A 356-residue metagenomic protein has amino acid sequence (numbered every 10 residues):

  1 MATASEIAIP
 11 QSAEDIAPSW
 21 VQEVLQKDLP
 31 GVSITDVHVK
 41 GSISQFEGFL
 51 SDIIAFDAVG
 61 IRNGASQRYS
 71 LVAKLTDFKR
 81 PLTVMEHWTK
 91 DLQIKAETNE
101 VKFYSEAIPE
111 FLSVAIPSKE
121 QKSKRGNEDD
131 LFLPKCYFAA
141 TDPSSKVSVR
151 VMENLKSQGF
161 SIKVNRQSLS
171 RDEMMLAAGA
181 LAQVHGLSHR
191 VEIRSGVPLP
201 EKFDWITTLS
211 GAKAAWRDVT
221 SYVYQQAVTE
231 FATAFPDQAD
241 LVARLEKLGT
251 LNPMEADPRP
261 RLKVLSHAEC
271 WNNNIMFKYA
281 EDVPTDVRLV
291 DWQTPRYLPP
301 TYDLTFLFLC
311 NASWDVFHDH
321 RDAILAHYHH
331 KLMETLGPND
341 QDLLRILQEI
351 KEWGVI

Functional and structural regions predicted by a protein language model:
M1-V147, K278-V283, V287: Conserved NTP-binding catalytic cores of kinases and kinase-like/nucleotidyltransferase enzymes across multiple kinase
L29, V72-T76, S148-F160, D240-E246 (+1 more regions): Active-site-adjacent bridging/hinge elements
E47-N63, V72, L245-P300: Active-site acidic catalytic loop and adjacent metal/ATP-binding pocket of ATP-dependent phosphoryl transfer enzymes
K102, T294-P338: Active-site activation/catalytic loop segments of kinase-like enzymes and analogous catalytic loops in related
S118-D130, E192-T207, N339-Q348: Short, glycine/acidic-rich hinge or "gate" loops at secondary-structure transitions that mediate conformational
G126, P134-L176: Conserved structural core of kinase catalytic domains
K156-H267, F277-D282: ATP-dependent phospho-/nucleotidyl transfer catalytic cores
H330-I356: Helix-rich C-terminal or lid/interface subdomains of diverse kinases
